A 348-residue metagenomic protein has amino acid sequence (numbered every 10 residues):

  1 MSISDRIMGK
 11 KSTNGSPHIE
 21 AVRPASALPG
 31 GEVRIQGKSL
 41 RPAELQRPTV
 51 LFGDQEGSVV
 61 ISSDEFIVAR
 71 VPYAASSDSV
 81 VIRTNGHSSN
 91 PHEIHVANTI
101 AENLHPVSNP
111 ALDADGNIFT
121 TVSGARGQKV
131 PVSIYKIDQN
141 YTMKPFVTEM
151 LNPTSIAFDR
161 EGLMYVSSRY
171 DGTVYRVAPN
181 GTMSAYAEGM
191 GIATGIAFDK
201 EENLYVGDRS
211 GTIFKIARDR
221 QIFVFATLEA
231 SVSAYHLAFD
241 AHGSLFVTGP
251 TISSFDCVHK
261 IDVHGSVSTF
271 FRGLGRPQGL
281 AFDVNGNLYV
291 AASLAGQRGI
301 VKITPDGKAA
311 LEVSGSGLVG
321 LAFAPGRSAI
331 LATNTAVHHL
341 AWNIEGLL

Functional and structural regions predicted by a protein language model:
M1-F119, V130-P131: Ser/Thr/Pro-rich low-complexity tracts
R41, G124-Q128, D171-G172, G211-T212 (+3 more regions): Short glycine/acidic-enriched loop and turn motifs that connect beta-strands
T99-H105, P145-M150, A185-M190, F225-A230 (+2 more regions): Surface loop/turn motifs at the tips and blade-to-blade linkers of beta-strand repeat domains
P106, V130, E149-N152, Y170 (+7 more regions): Beta-rich catalytic cores
L112-D115, F158-E161, F198-E201, F239-H242 (+2 more regions): Residue-level detector of Asp-centered blade-edge/turn motifs that repeat once per structural unit in beta-propeller
N117-T120, L163-V166, N203-Y205, S244-V247 (+2 more regions): Conserved beta-propeller blade signature
S314-L348: Blade-level signature of beta-propeller repeat domains, shared across WD40, Kelch, NHL, RCC1 and BNR/Asp-box propellers
